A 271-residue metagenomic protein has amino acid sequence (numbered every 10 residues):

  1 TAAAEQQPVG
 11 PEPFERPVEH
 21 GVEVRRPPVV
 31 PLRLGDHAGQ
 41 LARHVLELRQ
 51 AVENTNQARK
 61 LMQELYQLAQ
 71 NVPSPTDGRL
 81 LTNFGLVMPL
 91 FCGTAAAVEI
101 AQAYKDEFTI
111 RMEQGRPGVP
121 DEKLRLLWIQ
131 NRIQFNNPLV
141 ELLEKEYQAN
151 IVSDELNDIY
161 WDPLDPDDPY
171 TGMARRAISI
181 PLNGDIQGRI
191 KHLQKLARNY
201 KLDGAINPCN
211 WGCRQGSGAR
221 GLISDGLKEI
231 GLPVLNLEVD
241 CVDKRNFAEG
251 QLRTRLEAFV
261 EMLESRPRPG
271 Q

Functional and structural regions predicted by a protein language model:
A3, D77, I110-E113, L164-P166 (+2 more regions): Short hydrophobic/aromatic-rich motifs at helix boundaries and adjacent loops
Q6-P8, P13-R16, H20-V24, P28-V29 (+1 more regions): Alpha-helix boundary/capping motif
Q6-Q7, R132, G212: Short beta->alpha junction loops/turns
Q7, L90, T94-A97, A101 (+2 more regions): Intrinsic-disorder-associated interaction segments
G35-N157, W161-P163, L182: A charged, amphipathic alpha-helical module
N137, E141-S153, D167-R176, I180 (+1 more regions): Hydrophobic alpha/beta core scaffold segments
